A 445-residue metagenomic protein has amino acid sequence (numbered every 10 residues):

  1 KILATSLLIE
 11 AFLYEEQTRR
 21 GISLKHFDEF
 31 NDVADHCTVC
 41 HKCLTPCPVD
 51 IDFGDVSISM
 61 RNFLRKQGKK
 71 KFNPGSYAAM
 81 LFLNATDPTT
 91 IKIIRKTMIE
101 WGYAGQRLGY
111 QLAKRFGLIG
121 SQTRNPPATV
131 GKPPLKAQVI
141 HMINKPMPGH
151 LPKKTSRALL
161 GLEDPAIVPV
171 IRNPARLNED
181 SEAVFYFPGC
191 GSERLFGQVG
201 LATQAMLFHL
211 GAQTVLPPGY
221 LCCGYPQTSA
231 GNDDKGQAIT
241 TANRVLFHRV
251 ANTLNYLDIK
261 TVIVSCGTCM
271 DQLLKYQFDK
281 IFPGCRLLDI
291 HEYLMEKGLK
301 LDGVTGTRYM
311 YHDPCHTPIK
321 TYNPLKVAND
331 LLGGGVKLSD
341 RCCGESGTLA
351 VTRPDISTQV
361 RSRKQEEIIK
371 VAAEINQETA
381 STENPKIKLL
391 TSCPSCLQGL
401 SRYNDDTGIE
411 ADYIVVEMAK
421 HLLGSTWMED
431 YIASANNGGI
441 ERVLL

Functional and structural regions predicted by a protein language model:
K1, E29-I51, R194, P314 (+1 more regions): Cysteine-centered iron-sulfur cluster-binding motifs in ferredoxin-type domains/subunits of redox enzymes
K1-H36, P48, D55, N62-K69 (+1 more regions): Ferredoxin-type iron-sulfur electron-transfer modules and their immediate structural context
Q17, H26-F27, C40, F187 (+2 more regions): General secondary-structure edge motif
I22-C40, D180-A183, L195-V199, V215: Secondary-structure capping and boundary motifs in well-ordered enzyme cores
D55-L445: Iron-sulfur cluster-binding electron-transfer modules in prokaryotic oxidoreductases
